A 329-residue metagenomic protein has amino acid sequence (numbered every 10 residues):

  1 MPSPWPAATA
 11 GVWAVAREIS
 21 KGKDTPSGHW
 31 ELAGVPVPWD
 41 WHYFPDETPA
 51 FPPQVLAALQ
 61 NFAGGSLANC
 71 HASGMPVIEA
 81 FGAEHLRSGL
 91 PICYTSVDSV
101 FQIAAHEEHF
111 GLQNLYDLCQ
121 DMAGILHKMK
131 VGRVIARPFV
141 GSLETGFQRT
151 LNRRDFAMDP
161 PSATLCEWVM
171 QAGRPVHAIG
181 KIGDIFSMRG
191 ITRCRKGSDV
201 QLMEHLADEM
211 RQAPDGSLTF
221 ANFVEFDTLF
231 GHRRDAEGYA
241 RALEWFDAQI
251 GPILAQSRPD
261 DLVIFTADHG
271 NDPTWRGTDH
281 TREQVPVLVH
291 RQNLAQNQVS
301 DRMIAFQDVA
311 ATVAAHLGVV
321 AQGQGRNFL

Functional and structural regions predicted by a protein language model:
M1-L329: Feature captures the catalytic ectodomains and active-site-proximal regions of enzymes that hydrolyze or transfer
